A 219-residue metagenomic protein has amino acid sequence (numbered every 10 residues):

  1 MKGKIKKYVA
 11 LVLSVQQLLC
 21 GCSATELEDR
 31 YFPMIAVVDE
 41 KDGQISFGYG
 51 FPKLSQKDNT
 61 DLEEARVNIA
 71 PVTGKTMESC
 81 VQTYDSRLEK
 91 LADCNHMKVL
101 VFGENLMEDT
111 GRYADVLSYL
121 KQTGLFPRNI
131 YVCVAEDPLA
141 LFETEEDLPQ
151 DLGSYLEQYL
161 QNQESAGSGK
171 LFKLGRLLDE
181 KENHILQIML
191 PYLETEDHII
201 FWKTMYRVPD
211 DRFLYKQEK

Functional and structural regions predicted by a protein language model:
K2-K219: Membrane-proximal alpha-helical signals and transmembrane carboxylates
